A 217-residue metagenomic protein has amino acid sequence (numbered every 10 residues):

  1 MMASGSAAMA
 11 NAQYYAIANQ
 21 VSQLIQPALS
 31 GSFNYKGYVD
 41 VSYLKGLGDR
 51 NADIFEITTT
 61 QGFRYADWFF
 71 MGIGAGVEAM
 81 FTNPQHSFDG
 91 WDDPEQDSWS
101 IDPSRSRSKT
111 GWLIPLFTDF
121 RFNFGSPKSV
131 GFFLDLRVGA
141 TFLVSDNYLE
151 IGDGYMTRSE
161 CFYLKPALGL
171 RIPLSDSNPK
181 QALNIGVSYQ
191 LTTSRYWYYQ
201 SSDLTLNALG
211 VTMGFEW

Functional and structural regions predicted by a protein language model:
M9-R64, E216: Short glycine/proline- and aromatic-enriched beta-strand/turn motifs that initiate or cap beta-hairpins
I25-Y35, N51, W68, G125-F132 (+1 more regions): Short loop/turn motifs that connect adjacent beta-strands in outer-membrane beta-barrel proteins
G31, G48-D53, S106-W112, D153-F162 (+1 more regions): Replace "Gram-negative outer membrane beta-barrel proteins" with "bacterial and organellar outer membrane beta-barrel
V41-L47, V77-F81, F122-F124, V138-D146 (+3 more regions): Transmembrane beta-strands of outer-membrane beta-barrel pores
R50-I54, P84-G90, V144-D153, Y196-L204: Outer-membrane beta-barrel translocator domains and adjoining extracellular loop/strand segments of Gram-negative
G62-R64, W68, R121-P127, G169-S175 (+1 more regions): Structural signature of outer-membrane beta-barrel channels/translocons
E78, P84-Q85, L113, G131 (+1 more regions): Predominantly the C-terminal beta-signal and adjacent terminal strand-loop region of outer-membrane beta-barrel
G90-L143: Helix-adjacent hinge/juxtasegments
